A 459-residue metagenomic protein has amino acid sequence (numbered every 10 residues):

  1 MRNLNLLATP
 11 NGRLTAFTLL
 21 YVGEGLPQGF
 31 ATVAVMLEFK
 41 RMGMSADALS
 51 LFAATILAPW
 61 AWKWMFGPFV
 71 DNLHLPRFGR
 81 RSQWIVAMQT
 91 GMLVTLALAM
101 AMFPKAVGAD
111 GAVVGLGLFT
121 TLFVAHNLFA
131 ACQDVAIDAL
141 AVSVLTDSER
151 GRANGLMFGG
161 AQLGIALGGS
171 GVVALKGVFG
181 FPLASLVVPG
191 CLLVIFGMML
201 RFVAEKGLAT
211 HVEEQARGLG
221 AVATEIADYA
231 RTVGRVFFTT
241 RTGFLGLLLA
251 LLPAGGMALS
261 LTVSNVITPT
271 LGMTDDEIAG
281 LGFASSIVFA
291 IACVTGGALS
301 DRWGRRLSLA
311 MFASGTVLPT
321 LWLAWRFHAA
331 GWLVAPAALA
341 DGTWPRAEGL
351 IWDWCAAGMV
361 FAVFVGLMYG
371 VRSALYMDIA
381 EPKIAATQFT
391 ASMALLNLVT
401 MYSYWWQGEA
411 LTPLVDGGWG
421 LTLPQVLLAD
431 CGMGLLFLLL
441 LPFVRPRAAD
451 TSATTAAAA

Functional and structural regions predicted by a protein language model:
M1-P10, G207-L245, A459: Juxtamembrane intracellular "pre-TM" segments in multi-pass secondary transporters
R2-W60, F244-L249, P253-L271: Helix-loop boundary and gating motifs at the non-cytosolic
V35, A131-L145, V365-E381: Intracellular juxtamembrane helix-capping segments at the cytosolic ends of symmetry-related transmembrane helices
A61-G79, K176, A292-R305, L411-V415: Helix-to-loop junctions at the C-terminal end of transmembrane segments in multipass secondary transporters
N72-T90, R302-G315: Cytoplasmic membrane-interface "Motif A"-like loop-to-helix N-cap segments of 12-TM Major Facilitator Superfamily
F78-Q83, V113, A174-C191, E409-L436: A membrane-interface helix-boundary motif in multi-pass transporters
V86-A112, S314-A347: C-terminal ends and interior cores of transmembrane alpha-helices in multi-pass membrane transporters/permeases
L98-P104, V194-A204, R326, V426-A459: Multi-pass alpha-helical transporter architecture, strongest for 12-TM Major Facilitator/SLC carriers used
